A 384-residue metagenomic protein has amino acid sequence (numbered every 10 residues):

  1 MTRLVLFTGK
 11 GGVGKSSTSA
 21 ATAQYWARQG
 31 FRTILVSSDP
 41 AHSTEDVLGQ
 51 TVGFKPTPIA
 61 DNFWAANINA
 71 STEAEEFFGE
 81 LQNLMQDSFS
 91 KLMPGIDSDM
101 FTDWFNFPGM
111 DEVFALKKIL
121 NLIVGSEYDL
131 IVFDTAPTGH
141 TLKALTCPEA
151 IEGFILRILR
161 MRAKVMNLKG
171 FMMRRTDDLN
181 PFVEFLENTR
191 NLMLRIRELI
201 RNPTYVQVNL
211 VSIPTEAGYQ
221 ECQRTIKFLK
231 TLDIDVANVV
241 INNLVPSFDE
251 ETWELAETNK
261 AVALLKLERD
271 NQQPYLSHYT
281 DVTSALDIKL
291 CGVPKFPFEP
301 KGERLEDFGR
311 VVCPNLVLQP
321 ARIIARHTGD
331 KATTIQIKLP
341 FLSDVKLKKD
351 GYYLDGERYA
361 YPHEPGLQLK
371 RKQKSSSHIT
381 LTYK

Functional and structural regions predicted by a protein language model:
M1-V13, S17-L194: Nucleotide-state-sensitive switch-loop elements of NTP-binding domains
T2, Y205-V206, V236, A285-L290 (+4 more regions): Active-site lining segments that contact anionic ligands and/or coordinate catalytic metals
L6, L35, W64-N67, V132 (+4 more regions): Structured core elements
P40, A136-P137, P214, K289 (+2 more regions): Proline-centered helix-kink/hinge sites
P58-D61, T283-L286, K374: A generic structural signal for short, non-catalytic loop/turn and secondary-structure boundary residues
R197-T328: C-terminal lobe/tail of nucleotide-utilizing enzymes
K295, G302, F308-K384: Alpha-crystallin/small heat shock protein
